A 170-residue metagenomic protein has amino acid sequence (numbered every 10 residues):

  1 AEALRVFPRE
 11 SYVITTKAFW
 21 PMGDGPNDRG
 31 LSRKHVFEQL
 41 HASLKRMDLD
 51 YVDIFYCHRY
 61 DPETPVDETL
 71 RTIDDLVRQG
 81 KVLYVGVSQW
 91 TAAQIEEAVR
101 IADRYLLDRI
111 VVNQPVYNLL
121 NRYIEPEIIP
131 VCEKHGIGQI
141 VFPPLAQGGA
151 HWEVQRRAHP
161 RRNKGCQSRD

Functional and structural regions predicted by a protein language model:
A1-P8, L40-K45, I128-G136: Short amphipathic alpha-helices and their capping/turn segments at secondary-structure boundaries
A1-Y12, T16, D50, R78 (+1 more regions): N-terminal binding-site loop/beta-alpha segment at the start of enzyme catalytic domains that lines or forms
E10-G23, N113-V116: A short, structured active-site edge motif that brings together acidic residues
T16, I54-C57, V87, P115: Conserved beta-strand positions
P21-F37, H58-T64: Active-site mouth loops of central-metabolism enzymes
G30-D48, E68-R71, I95-R100: Short, acidic/polar
L44-P65: Active-site groove signature of glycoside hydrolases
T64-D170: Beta/alpha (TIM)-barrel catalytic core signal, keyed to glycine-rich beta->alpha loops juxtaposed to Asp/Glu that bind
